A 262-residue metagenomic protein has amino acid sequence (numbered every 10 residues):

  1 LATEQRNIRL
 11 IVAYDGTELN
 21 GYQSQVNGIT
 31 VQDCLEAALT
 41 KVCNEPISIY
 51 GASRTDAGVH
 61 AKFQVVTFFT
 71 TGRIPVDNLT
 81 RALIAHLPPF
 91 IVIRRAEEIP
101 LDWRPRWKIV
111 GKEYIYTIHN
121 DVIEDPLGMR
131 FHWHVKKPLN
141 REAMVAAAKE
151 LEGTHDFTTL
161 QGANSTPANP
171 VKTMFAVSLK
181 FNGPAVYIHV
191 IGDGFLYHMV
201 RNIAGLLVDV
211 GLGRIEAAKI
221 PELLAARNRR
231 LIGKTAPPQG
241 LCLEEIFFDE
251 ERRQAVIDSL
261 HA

Functional and structural regions predicted by a protein language model:
L1-A262: Structured-RNA-binding interfaces characteristic of tRNA pseudouridine synthases
